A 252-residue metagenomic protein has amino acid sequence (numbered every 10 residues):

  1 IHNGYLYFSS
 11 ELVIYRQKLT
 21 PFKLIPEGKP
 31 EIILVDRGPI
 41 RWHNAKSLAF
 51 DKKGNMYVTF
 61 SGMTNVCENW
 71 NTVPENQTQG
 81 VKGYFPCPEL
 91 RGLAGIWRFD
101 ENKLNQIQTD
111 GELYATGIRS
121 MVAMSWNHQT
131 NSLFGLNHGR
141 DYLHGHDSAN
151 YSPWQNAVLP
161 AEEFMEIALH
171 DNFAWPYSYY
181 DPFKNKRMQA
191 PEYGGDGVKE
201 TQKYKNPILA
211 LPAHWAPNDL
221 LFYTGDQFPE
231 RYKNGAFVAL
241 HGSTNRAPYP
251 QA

Functional and structural regions predicted by a protein language model:
I1-G4: Blade-loop segments of beta-propeller domains
L6-Y7, V238: Short beta-strand elements that form the blades of beta-propeller/WD-repeat-like and other beta-sheet-rich scaffold
F8-S10, V58, G135: Hydrophobic residues in well-ordered beta-strands that form the structural core
L12-K52, T59, T64, T78-F85: Asp-box/WD-like beta-propeller blade repeats and closely related beta-sheet repeat scaffolds
Y15, G62-T109, I118-S120, M124-A252: Beta-propeller domain segments
I33-I40, E112-G117, L209-P212: Surface loop/turn motifs at the tips and blade-to-blade linkers of beta-strand repeat domains
D51-K53, H128-Q129: A short, structured loop/turn motif at beta-sheet edges
